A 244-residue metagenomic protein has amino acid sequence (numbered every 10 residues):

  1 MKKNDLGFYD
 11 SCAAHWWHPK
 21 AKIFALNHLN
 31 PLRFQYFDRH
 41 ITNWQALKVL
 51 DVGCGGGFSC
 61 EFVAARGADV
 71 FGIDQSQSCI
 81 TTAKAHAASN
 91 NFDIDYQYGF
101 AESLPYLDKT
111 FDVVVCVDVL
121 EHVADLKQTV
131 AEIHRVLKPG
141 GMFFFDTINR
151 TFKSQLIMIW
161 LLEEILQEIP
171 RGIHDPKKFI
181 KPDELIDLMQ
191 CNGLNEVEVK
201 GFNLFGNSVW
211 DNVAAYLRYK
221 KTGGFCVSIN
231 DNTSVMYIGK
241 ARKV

Functional and structural regions predicted by a protein language model:
M1-W17: N-terminal, positively charged/glycine-rich alpha-helical extensions of SAM-dependent methyltransferases
N27-L47: Conserved alpha-helix/loop element of class I SAM-dependent methyltransferases that forms part of the SAM/SAH-binding
L50, G57-S103: Class I SAM-dependent methyltransferase SAM/SAH-binding core
N90, D187, C191, E196-V244: A C-terminal cap/extension of S-adenosyl-L-methionine-dependent methyltransferases that defines the acceptor-substrate
E102-V113: A short acidic, Gly/Pro-enriched loop at the edge of an enzyme's catalytic core that lines a small-molecule cofactor
K127-P139: A short glycine-rich, Lys/Arg-flanked "PGG" loop and its adjoining helix->strand segment in the class I
F144-Q167: Conserved class I S-adenosyl-L-methionine
T147, Q167-E184: Acceptor-substrate binding/catalytic loop of class I
